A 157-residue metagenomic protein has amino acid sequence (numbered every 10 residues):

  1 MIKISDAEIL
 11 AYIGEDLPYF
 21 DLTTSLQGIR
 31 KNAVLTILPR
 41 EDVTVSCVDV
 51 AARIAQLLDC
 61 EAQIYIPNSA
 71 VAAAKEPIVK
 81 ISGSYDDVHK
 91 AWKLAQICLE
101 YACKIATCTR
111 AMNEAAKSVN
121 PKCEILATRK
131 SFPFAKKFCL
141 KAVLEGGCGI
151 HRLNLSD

Functional and structural regions predicted by a protein language model:
I2-D157: Acidic/glycine-rich phosphate/pyrophosphate-binding loops and surrounding catalytic core that coordinate Mg2+
